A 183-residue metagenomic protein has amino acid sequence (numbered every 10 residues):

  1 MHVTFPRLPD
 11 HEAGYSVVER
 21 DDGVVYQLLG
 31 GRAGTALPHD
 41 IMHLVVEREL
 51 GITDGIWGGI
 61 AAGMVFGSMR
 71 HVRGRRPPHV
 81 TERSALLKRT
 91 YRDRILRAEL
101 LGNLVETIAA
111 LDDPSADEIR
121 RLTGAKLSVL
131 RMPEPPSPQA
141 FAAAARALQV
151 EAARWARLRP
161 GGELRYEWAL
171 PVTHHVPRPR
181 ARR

Functional and structural regions predicted by a protein language model:
M1-R7, H11, V18, V25-L28 (+2 more regions): Metalloprotease/metallohydrolase-associated module, dominated by Zn2+-dependent proteases
V46: Short active-site segment of divalent metal-dependent hydrolases/proteases that encodes the spacing between
